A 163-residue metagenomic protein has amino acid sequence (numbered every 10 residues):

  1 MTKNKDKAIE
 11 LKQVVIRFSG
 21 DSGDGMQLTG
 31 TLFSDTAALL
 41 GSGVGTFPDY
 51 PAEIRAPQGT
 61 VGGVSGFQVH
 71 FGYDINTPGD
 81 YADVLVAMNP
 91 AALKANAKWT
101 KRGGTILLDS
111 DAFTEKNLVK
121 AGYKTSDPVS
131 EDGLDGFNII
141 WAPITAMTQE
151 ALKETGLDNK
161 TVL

Functional and structural regions predicted by a protein language model:
T2-L163: Active-site cofactor/cluster-binding pocket
